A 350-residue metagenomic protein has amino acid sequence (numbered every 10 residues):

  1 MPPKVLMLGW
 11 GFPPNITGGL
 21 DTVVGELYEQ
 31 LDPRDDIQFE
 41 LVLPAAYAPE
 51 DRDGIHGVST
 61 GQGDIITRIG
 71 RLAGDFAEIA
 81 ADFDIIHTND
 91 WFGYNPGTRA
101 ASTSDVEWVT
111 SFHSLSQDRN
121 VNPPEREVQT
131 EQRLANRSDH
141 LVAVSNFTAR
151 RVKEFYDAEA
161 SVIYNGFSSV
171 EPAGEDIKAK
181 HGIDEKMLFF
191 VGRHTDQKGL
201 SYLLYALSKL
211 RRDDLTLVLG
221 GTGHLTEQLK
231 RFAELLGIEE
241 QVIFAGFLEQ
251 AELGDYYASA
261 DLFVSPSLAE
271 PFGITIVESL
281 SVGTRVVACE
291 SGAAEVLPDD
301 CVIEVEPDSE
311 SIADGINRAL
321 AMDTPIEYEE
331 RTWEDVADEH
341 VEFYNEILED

Functional and structural regions predicted by a protein language model:
P3, M7-G18, T22-R68: N-terminal strand-loop element at the rim of the active site of nucleotide-sugar-dependent glycosyltransferases
L6, G182-L207, V218: Conserved donor-binding/catalytic core segment of Leloir-type glycosyltransferases
T88-G93, F112: Short His-centered aromatic/hydrophobic patch
F147, G166: Carbohydrate-associated surface elements
F247-L248, D255-A260: Short alpha-helical donor nucleotide-sugar binding micro-motif in glycosyltransferases
L268: Aromatic "clamp/platform" in nucleotide-sugar-dependent glycosyltransferases that forms part of the donor/acceptor
S281, R285-A288: Short hydrophobic beta-strand element within catalytic cores of glycosyltransferases and related nucleotide-activated
D299-E310, N317-L320: Conserved acidic donor-binding segment of nucleotide-sugar-dependent glycosyltransferases
